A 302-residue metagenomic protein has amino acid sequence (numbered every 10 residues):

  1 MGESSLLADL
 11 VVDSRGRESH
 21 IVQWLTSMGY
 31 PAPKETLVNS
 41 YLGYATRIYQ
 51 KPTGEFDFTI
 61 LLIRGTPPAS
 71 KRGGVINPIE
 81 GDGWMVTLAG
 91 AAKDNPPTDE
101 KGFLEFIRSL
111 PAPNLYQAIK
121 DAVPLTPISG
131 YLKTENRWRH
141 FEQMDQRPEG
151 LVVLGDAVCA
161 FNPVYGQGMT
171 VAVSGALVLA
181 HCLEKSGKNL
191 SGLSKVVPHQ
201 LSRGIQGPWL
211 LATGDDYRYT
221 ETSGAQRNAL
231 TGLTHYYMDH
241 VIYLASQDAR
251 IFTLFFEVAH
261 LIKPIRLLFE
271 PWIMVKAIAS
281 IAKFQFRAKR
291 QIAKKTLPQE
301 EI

Functional and structural regions predicted by a protein language model:
M1-A112: Predominantly flavin-linked oxidoreductase catalytic cores and closely associated redox partners
V11-V12, T170, R227-T231: A short, ordered amphipathic alpha-helix with a cationic face
S19, Q23, K101, V173-L177 (+2 more regions): A structural signal for well-ordered alpha-helical segments within the folded catalytic domains of diverse enzymes
H20-I21, A160, I251: Short phosphate-engaging motifs
Y44, D82, D94-P208: FAD/FMN-dependent oxidoreductases across multiple families
Y49-G54, Y131, E135, A225-Q226 (+2 more regions): Short alpha-helix boundary/capping motifs
D57-V75, L125-P148, S202-Y219, A293-I302: A broadly tuned preference for mixed-charge, low-complexity surface segments
A180-I302: C-terminal helical "tail/cap" subdomain of flavin- and related membrane-associated enzymes
